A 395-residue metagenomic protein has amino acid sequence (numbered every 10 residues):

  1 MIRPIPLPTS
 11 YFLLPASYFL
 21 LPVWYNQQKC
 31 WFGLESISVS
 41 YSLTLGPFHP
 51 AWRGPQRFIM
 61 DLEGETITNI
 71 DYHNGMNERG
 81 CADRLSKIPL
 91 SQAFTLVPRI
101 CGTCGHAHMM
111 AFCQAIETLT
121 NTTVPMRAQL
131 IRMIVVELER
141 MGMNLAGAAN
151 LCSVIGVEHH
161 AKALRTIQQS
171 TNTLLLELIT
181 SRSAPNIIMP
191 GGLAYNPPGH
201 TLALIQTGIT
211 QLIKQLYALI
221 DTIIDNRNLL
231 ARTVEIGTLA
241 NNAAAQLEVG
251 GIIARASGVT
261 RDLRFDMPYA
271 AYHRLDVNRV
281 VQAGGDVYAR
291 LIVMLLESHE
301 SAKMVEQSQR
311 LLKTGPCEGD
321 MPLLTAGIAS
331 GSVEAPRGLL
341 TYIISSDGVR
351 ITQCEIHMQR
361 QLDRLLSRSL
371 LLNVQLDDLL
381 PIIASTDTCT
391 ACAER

Functional and structural regions predicted by a protein language model:
P6-P22: Arg/Gly-rich low-complexity intrinsically disordered repeat tracts
C30-R395: Active-site bordering "gate/hinge" segments that shape substrate access to catalytic or cofactor-binding pockets
